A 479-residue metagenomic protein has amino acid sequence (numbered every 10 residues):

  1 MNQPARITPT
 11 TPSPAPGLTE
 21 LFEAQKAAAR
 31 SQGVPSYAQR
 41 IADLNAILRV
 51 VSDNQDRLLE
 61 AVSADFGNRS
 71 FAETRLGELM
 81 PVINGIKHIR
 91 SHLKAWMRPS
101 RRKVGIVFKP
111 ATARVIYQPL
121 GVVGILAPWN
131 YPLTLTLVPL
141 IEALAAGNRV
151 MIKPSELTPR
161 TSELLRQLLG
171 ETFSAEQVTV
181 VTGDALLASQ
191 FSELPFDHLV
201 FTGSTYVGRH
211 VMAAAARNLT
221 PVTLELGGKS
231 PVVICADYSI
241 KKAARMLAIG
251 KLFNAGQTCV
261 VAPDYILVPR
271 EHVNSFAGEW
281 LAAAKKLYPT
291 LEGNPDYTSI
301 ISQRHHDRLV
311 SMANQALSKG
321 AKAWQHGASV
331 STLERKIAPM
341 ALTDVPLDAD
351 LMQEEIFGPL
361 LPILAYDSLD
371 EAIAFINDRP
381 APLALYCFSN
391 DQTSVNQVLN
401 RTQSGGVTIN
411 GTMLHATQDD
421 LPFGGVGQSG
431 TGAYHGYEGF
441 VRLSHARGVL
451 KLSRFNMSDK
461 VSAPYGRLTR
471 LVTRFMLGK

Functional and structural regions predicted by a protein language model:
M1-R114: N-terminal Rossmann-like NAD(P)+-binding subdomain of aldehyde/semialdehyde dehydrogenases
N2-Q3, I7, P12, P35-S36 (+3 more regions): Conserved C-terminal structural/oligomerization subdomain of aldehyde/semialdehyde dehydrogenase
P12, F173, Y206-P346, I409 (+1 more regions): ALDH superfamily catalytic-core signature
L18, Y37, Q55, I240 (+4 more regions): Residues at or immediately preceding the N-termini of alpha-helices
A27-G33, I125, V232-I234, D264-V268 (+4 more regions): Short, well-ordered beta-strand elements within core beta-sheets of diverse protein domains
R40, I86, G147, V178 (+7 more regions): Residue-level signal for inorganic ion chemistry
I47, Q177, D197-L199, P382-L385: Short active-site oxyanion
G105-K242, Y366: Rossmann-like NAD(P) dinucleotide-binding subdomain of oxidoreductase/dehydrogenase enzymes
